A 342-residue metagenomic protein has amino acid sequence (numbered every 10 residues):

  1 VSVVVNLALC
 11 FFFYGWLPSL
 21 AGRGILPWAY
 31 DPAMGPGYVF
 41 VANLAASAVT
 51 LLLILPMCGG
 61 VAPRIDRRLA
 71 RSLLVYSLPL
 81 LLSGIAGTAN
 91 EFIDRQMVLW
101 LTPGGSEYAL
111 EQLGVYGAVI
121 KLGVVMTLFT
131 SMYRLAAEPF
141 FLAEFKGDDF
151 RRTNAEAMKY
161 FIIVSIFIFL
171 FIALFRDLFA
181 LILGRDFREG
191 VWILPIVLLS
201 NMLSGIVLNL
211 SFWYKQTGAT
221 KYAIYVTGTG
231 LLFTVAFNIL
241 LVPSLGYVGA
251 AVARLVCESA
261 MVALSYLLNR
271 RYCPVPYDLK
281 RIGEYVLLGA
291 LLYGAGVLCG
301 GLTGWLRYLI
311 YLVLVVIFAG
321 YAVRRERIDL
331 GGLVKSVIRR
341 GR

Functional and structural regions predicted by a protein language model:
V1-G59, G228-T234, Y247-L268, I310-Y311 (+1 more regions): Hydrophobic alpha-helical transmembrane segments
S2, V39-I54, C58, R67-L142 (+3 more regions): Transmembrane helical elements of multi-pass membrane transporters/channels
A8-G15, S83-F92, F169-L174, V235-I239 (+1 more regions): Hydrophobic alpha-helical transmembrane segments in multi-pass integral membrane proteins
L17-A42, L51-E91, A136, F140-D149 (+3 more regions): Interhelical loop/hinge segments that connect adjacent transmembrane helices in multipass membrane
A45, L78, L82, V119-L122 (+6 more regions): Hydrophobic residues within alpha-helical transmembrane segments of multi-pass solute transporters/permease subunits
V115-T227: Specific pore-lining/lateral-gate transmembrane helices of multi-pass inner-membrane transport and insertion machines
V297-R342: Membrane-proximal transmembrane or re-entrant/amphipathic helices at the cytosolic face
